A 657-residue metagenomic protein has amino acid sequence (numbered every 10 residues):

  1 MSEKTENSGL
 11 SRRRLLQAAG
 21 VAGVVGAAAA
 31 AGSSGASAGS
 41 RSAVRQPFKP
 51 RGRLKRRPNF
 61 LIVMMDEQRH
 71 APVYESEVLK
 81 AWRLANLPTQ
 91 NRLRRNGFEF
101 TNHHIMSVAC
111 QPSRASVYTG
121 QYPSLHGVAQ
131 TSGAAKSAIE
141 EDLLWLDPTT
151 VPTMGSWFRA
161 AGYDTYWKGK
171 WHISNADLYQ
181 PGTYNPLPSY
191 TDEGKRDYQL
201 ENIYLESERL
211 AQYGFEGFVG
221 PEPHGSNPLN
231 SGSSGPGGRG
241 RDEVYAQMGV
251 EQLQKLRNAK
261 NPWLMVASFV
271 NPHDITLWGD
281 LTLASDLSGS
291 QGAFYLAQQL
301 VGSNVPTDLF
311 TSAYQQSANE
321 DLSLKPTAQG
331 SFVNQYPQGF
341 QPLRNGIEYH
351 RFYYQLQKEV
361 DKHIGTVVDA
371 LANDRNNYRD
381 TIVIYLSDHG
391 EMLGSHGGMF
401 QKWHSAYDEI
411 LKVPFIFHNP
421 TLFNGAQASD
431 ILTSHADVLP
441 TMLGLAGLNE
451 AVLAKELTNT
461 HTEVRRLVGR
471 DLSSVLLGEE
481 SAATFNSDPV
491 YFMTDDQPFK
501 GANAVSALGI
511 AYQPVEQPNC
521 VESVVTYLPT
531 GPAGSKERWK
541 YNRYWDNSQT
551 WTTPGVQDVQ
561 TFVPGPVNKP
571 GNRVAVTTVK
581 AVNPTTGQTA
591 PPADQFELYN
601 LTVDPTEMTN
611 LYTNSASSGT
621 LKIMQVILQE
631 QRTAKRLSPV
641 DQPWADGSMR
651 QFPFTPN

Functional and structural regions predicted by a protein language model:
M1-S11: N-terminal secretory signal peptides
L10-A28: N-terminal export leaders
G20-G23, F48-P58, M65, H70 (+6 more regions): Long, internal low-complexity/basic segments
L54-P58, E67-W82, L256-N261, F269-L432 (+3 more regions): Active-site-proximal cap/lid insertion segments
I62-M65, R69-T153, W157, Y163 (+1 more regions): Active-site segment of extracytoplasmic enzymes that catalyze sulfate/phosphate-ester chemistry
Y118, G214-G232, V368-D369, K402-N486 (+2 more regions): Substrate-binding rim/cap in mid-to-C-terminal beta-strand-loop elements of soluble/periplasmic
T119-R241, T276-D280, S288-Q291, N486: Catalytic-site neighborhoods of secreted/periplasmic enzymes that process anionic sulfate/phosphate groups
I173, Y407-D408, T494-Y612: C-terminal, low-complexity/hydrophilic appendages and adjacent surface loops of extracellular/periplasmic anionic
